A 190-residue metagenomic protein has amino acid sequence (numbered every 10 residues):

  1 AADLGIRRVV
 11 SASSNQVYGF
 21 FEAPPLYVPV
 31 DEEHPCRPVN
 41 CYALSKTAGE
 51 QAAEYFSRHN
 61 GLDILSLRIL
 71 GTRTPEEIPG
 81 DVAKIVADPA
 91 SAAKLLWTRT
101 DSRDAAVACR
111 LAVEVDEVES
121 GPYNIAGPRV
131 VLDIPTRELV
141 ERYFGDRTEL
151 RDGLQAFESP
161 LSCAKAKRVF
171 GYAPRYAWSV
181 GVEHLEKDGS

Functional and structural regions predicted by a protein language model:
A1-V39: Conserved Rossmann-fold NAD(P)-dependent oxidoreductase catalytic core, especially the SDR/UDP-sugar
D3, R37-I64: Active-site Tyr-X1-5-Lys
V9-N15, L67-I69, I125: SDR active-site strand-loop-helix element
F21-P29, I78-V86, E138-E141: Short, flexible, mixed-charge acidic loops at enzyme active sites
V39-Y42, L70-E77, A90-R103: Glycine-rich "substrate-gating" loop/helix at the edge of Rossmann-like oxidoreductase active sites
H59-D63, T72-A87, A112-P122: Glycine/proline-rich active-site loop of Rossmann-fold NAD(P)-dependent oxidoreductases
S66, R99, P160-L161: Short aromatic/basic micro-patch
R103-S190: C-terminal substrate-binding subdomain of Rossmann-fold SDR/epimerase-dehydratase oxidoreductases
